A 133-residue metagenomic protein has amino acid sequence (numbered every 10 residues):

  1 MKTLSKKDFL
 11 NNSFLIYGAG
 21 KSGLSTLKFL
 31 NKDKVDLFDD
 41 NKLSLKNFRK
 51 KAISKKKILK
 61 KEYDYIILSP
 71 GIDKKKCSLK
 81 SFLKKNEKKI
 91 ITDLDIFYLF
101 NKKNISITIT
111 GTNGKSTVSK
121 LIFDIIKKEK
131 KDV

Functional and structural regions predicted by a protein language model:
M1-L15, A19-S44: Hydrophobic, well-ordered beta-alpha structural blocks that scaffold small-molecule cofactor pockets
N12-S13, K28-F29, K61-Y63, P70-V133: Phosphate-binding loop of NTP-binding sites
G18, D39, L68, T110-G111: Short beta-strand/turn micro-motifs composed of small residues that flank or help shape donor/cofactor-binding pockets
D36, K51-S54, I91: General small-molecule cofactor/ligand-binding pocket signal
L43-K46, K75-C77: Short, glycine/polar-rich helix-capping loops at beta-to-alpha or helix-loop-helix junctions that flank or form
L43-S44, K57-I58, D95-F97: Short acidic loop-to-helix transition motifs that present clustered carboxylates
K46-K51, K85-K88: A short helix-to-beta-strand connector/capping loop
K50-E62: Short acidic low-complexity segments
